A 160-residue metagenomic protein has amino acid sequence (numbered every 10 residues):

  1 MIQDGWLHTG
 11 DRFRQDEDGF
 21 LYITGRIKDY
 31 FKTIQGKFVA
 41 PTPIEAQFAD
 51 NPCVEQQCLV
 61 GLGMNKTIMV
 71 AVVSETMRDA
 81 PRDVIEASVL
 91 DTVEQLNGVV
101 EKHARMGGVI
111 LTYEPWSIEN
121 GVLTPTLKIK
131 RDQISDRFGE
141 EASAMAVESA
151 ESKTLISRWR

Functional and structural regions predicted by a protein language model:
M1-I2, F31: Short clusters of hydrophobic/aromatic residues that line enzyme substrate/ligand-binding pockets
Q3-W6, A150: Conserved ATP-binding loop and adjacent catalytic segment of the adenylate-forming AMP-binding
G5, D11-R12: Active-site metal-binding loops of divalent metal-dependent hydrolases
T9, T33-I34, T124-T126: Ser/Thr-glycine-rich phosphate-binding loops at phosphate-binding pockets of nucleotides, nucleotide cofactors
R12-A104, P115: AMP-binding/adenylate-forming catalytic core of the ANL superfamily
Q56, Q95-R160: Conserved C-terminal "lid"/linker of ANL adenylate-forming enzymes
